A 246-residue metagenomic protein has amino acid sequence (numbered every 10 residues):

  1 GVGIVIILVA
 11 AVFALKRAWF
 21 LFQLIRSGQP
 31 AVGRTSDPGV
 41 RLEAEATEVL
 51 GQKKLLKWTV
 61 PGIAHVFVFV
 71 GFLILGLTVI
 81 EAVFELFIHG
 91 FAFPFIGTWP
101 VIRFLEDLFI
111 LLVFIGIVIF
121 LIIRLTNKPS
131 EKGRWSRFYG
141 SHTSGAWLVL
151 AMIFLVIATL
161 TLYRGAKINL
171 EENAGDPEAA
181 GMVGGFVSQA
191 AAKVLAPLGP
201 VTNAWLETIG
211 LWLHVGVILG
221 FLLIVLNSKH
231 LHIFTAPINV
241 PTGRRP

Functional and structural regions predicted by a protein language model:
G1-P246: Membrane-embedded alpha-helical bundles of multi-pass integral membrane proteins
